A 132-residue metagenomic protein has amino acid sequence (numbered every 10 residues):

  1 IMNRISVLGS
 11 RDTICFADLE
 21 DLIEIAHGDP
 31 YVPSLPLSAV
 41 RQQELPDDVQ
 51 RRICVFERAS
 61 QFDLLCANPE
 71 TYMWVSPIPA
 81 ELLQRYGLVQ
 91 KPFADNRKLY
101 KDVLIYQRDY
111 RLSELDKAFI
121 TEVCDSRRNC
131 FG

Functional and structural regions predicted by a protein language model:
I1-R4, F16-E20, F93-K101: Short Pro/Gly-enriched coil loops immediately N-terminal to beta-strands
N3-V7, R108-Y110: Short loop segments at secondary-structure junctions
L8-G9, F16, D21-D47, L112-E114 (+2 more regions): Secondary-structure junction motif
S10-D12, L82-F93, Y100-D102: Ligand-binding "clamshell"
R11, D21-L22, A67-E70, Y100: Structured helix-beta-strand junction loops
D29-Q90: Hydrophobic hinge/microswitch elements
K91-G132: A late-sequence structural motif
